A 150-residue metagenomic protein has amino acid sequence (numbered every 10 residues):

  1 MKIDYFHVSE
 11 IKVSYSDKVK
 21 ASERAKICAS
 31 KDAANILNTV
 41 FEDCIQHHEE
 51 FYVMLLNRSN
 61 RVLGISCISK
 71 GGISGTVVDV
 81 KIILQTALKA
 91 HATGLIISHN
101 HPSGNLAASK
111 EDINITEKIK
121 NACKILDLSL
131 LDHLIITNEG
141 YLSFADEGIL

Functional and structural regions predicted by a protein language model:
M1-D17, N57-S59, I73-L150: Active-site-proximal loop/helix of nucleotide/amide-processing enzymes and allied scaffolds
M1-S66, A145-L150: Non-catalytic interface/targeting segments
